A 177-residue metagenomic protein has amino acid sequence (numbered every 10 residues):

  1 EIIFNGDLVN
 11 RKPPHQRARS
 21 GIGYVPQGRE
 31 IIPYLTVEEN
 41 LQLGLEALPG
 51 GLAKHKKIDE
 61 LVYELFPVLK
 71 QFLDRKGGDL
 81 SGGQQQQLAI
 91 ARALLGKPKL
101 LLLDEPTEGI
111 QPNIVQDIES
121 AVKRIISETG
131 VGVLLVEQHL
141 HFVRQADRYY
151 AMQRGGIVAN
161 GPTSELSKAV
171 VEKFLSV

Functional and structural regions predicted by a protein language model:
E1-S20, P49, T163: ABC ATPase NBD Q-loop/coupling interface
K12, V37-K57, L65-P67, G161: ABC-type ATPase nucleotide-binding domains, specifically the catalytic core motifs of the NBD
K76-L80, Q84: Conserved ABC ATPase signature
A93-L94: ABC ATPase C-loop
K97: Conserved catalytic motifs of ABC-family nucleotide-binding domains
L101-E105: Catalytic Walker B motif of ABC-type/P-loop ATPase nucleotide-binding domains
Q116-T129: Helical segment within the ABC ATPase nucleotide-binding domain
Y149-G161: H-loop (His-switch) and adjacent beta-strand-loop-beta switch element of ABC-type ATPase nucleotide-binding domains
